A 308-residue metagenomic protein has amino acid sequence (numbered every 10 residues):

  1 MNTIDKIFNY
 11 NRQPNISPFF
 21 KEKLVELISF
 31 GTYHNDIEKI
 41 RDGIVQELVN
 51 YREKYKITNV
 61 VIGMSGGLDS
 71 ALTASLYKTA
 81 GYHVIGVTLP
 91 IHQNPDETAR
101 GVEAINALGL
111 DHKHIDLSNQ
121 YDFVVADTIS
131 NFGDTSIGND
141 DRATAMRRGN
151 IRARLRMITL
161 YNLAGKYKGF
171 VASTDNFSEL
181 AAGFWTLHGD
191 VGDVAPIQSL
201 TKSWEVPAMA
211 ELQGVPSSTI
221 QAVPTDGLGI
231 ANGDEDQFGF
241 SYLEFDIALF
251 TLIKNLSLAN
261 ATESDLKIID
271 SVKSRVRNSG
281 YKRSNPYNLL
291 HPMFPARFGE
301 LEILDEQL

Functional and structural regions predicted by a protein language model:
N2-I62, T79, I85, H92-Q93 (+6 more regions): ATP/NTP-dependent adenylation/nucleotidyl-transfer catalytic domains that generate, transfer, or process NMP-activated
G67: Conserved G/P- and acidic residue-centered "switch" motifs that form tight phosphate/ATP-binding loops in soluble
S70, A74, P95-V102: Short, surface-exposed alpha-helical segments at coil->helix boundaries
L72, T98, V124, A181-F184: Short glycine-/acidic-enriched loop or helix-start segments at secondary-structure transitions that form or flank
